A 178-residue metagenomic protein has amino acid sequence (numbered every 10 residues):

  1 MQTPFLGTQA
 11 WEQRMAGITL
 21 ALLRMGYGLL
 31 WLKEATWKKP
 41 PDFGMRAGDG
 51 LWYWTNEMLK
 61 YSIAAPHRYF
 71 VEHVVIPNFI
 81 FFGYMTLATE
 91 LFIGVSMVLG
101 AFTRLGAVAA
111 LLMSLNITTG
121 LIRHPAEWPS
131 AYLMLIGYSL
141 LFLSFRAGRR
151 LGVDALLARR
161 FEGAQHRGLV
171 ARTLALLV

Functional and structural regions predicted by a protein language model:
M1-T89, L99-V178: Extended, low-polarity transmembrane helix blocks
F92-S96: Transmembrane-helix motifs of polytopic, lipid-linked glycan transferases
